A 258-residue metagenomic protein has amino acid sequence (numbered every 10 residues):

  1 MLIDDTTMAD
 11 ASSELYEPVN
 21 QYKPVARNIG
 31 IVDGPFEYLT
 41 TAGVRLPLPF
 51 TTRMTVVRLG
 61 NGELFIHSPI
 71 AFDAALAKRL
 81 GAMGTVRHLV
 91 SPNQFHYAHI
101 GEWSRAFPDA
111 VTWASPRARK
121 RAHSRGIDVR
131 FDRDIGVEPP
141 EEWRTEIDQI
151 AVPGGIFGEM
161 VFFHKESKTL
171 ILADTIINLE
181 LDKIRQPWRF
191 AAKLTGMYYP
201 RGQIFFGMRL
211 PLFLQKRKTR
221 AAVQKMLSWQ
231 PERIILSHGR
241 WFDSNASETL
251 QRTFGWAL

Functional and structural regions predicted by a protein language model:
L2-G60: Zn-dependent metallo-beta-lactamase
P24, P116-E159, K165, L214 (+2 more regions): Metallo-beta-lactamase
I31-G34, I66-S68, D148-A151, L170-A173: Active-site-proximal beta-strand elements of phosphoester/diester hydrolases
L39, P47, A71, M83 (+4 more regions): Cap/insert and terminal regions of metallo-dependent hydrolase folds
M54-R58, E159-H164: Short beta-strand scaffold segments in enzyme catalytic cores
H67-S68, R87-N93, W113-S115, I171-D174 (+1 more regions): Active-site neighborhood of phospho(di)ester-bond hydrolases with catalytic His/Asp-centered motifs
A77-E141: Active-site HxH/HxHxD metal-binding segment of metal-dependent hydrolases
P153-G154, M160-R201: Conserved, surface-exposed functional patches that form binding/active-site neighborhoods
